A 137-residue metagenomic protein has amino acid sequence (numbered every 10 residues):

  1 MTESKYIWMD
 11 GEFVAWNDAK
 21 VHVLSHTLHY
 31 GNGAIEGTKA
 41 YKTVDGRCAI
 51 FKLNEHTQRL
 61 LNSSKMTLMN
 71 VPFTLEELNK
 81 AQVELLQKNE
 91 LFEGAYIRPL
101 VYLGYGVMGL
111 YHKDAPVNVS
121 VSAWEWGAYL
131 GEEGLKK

Functional and structural regions predicted by a protein language model:
M1-K137: Conserved alpha/beta cores of soluble small-molecule-handling proteins
